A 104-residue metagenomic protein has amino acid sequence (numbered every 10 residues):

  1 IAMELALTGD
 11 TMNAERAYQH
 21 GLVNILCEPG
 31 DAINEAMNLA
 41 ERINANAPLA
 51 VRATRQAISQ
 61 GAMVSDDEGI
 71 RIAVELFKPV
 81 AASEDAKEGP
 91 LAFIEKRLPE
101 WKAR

Functional and structural regions predicted by a protein language model:
I1-G9: Short helix- or helix-capping micro-motifs that position conserved polar/aromatic residues at function-defining sites
D10, A86: Flexible coil/turn residues that form the inter-helical turn or adjacent wing/linker of helix-turn-helix
A14, Y18, V23-R71, E75 (+2 more regions): C-terminal long alpha-helix characteristic of the crotonase
P90: Flexible, glycine/charged-enriched surface loops at secondary-structure junctions
K96: Conserved N-box asparagine in the HATPase_c
